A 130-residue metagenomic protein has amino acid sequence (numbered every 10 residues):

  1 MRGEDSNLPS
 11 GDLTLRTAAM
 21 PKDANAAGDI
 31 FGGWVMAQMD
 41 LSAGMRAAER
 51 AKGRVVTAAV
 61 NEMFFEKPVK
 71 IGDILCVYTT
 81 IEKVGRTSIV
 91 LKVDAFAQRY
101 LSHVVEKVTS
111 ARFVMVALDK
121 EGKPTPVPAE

Functional and structural regions predicted by a protein language model:
R2-A59, V116-E130: Hot-dog-fold acyl-thioester-processing enzymes
R2-D5, P9-L15, K70-I71, E82-E130: HotDog/MaoC-like acyl-thioester-processing domains
